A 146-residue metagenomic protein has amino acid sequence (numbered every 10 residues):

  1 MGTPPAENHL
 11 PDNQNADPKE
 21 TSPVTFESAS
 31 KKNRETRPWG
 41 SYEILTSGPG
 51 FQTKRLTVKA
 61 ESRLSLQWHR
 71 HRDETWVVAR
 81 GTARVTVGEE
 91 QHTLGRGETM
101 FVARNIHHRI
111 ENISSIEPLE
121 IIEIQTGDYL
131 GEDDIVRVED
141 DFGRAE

Functional and structural regions predicted by a protein language model:
T3, V24-T25, G50, V58-K59 (+1 more regions): Extended recognition/assembly regions associated with phosphoester-bond processing machinery
N8-N13, D17: Intrinsic-disorder-associated, low-complexity terminal segments enriched in Asp/Asn/His/Tyr and depleted of Lys/Arg
A29-T36, R109-E146: Double-stranded beta-helix
K31-W68, R72-D73: A short glycine-rich, His/Asp/Glu-containing loop-to-beta-strand
A60-S62, H71-R72, E90, I106-H107 (+1 more regions): A generic "binding-loop/recognition-motif" signal
S65-L66, V85-T86, V102, H108-S115 (+1 more regions): Short beta-strand His + acidic residue motifs that chelate non-heme Fe in jelly-roll/DSBH and cupin folds
H71-R84: Glycine- and acidic-residue-biased ligand/ion/polar-headgroup-sensing regions
E89-N105: Short acidic-glycine-tyrosine-enriched beta hairpin
